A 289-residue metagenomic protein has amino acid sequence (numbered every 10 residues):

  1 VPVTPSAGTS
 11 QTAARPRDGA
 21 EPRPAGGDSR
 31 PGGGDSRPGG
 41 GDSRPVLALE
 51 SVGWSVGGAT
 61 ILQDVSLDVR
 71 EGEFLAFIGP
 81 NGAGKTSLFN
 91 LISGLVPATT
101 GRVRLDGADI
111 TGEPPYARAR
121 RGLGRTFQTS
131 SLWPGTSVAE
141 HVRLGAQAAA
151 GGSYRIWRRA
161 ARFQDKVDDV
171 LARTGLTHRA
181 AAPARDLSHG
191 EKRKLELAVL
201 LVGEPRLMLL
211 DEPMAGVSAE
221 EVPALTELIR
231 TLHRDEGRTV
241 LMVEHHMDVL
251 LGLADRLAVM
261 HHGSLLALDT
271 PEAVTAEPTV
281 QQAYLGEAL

Functional and structural regions predicted by a protein language model:
V1-E21: Actinobacteria-biased recognition of intrinsically disordered, low-complexity terminal regions
T4-G8, G41-A48, V52-L289: Glycine-rich phosphate-binding loops of nucleotide-dependent enzymes
A13-P16, G26, G33, L201 (+1 more regions): Composition-driven detection of intrinsically disordered, low-complexity segments
P22-G40: Long, intrinsically disordered low-complexity tandem-repeat segments
